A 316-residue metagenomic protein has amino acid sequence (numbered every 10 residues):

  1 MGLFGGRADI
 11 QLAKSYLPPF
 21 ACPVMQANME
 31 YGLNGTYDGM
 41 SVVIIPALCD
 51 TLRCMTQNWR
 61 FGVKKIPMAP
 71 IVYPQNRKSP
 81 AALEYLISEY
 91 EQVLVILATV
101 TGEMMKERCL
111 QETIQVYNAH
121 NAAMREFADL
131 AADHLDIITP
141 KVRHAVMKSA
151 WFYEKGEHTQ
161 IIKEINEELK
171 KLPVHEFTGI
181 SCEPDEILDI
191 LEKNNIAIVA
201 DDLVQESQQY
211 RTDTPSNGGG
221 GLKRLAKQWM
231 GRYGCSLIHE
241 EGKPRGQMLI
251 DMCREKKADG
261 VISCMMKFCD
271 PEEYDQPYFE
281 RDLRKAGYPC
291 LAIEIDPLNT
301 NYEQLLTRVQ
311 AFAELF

Functional and structural regions predicted by a protein language model:
M1-C109, V204-Q205, Q209-F316: Trp/Phe/Arg-rich N-terminal binding region typifying the photolyase-homology
E91, V95-D213, I238: A charged, amphipathic alpha-helical module
